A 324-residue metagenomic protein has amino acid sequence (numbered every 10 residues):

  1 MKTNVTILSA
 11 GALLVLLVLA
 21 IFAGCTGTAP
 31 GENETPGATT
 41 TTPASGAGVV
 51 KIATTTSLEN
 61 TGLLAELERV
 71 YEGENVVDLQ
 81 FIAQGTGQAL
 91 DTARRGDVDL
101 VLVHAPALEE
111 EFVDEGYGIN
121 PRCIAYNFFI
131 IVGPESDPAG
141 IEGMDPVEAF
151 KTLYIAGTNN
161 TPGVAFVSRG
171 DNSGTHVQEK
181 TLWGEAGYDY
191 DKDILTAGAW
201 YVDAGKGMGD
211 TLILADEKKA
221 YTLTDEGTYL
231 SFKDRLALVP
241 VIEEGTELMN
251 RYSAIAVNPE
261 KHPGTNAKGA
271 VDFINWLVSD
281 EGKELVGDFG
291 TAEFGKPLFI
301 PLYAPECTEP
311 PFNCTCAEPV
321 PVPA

Functional and structural regions predicted by a protein language model:
M1-A44: Secretory targeting signatures
P30, E34-V76, G87, P106 (+2 more regions): Exported/periplasmic ABC-transporter solute-binding proteins
G87-Y117, Y229-S231: Pocket-flanking alpha-helical
D99-L100, I119-G133: Short, glycine-/small- and polar/acidic-enriched structural segments that line small-molecule recognition paths
E111-P121, Y126, L230-E243: Ligand-binding "clamshell"
